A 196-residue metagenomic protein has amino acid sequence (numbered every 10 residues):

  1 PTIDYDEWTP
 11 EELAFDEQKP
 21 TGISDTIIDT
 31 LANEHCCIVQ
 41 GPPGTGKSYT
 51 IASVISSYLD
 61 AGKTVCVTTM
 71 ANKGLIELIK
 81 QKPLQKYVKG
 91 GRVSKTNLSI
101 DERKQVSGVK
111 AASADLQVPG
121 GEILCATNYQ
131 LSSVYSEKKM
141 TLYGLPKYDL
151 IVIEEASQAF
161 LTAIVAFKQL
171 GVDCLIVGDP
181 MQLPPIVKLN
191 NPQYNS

Functional and structural regions predicted by a protein language model:
P1-H35, G91, T96-G121: Pre-P-loop entry segment of helicase/translocase ATPase cores
N33-V39, K63: Pre-Walker A (Motif I) flank of P-loop NTPase domains
P42-P83, G90: Conserved RecA-like ASCE P-loop NTPase motor core of nucleic-acid helicases/translocases
T50-V54, Q81, S136-M140, T162-L170: A short acidic, amphipathic alpha-helical/loop segment
A61, T69-K73, Y129-L131, L145-S196: Conserved helicase motor core of SF1/SF2 NTP-dependent helicases
K82-Q85, K139-L142, N190-Y194: Short secondary-structure boundary/capping segments
D115-L145: Conserved helicase/translocase P-loop NTPase motor core
